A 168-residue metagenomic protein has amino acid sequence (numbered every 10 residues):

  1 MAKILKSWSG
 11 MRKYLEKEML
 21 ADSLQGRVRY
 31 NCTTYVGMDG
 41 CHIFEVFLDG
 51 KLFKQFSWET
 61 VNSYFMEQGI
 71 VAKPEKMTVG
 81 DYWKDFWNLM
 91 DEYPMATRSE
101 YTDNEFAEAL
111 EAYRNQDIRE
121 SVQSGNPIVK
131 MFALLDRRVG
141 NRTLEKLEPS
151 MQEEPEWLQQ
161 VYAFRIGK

Functional and structural regions predicted by a protein language model:
M1-K168: Alpha-helical scaffold segments
